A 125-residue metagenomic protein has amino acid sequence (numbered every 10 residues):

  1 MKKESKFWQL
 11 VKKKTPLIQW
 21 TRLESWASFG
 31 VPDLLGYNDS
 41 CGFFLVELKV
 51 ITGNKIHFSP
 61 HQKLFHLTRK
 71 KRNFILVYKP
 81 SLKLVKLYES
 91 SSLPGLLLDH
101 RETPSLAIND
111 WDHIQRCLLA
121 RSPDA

Functional and structural regions predicted by a protein language model:
M1-S25, D39, D124: Acidic-basic catalytic patches of nuclease active cores, encompassing PD-(D/E)XK and other metal-cofactor nuclease
R22, E47, I75-V77: Structural signal for conserved beta-strand scaffold positions within catalytic alpha/beta enzyme cores
G30: Beta-rich catalytic cores
L34-G36, G42-T52: Conserved catalytic cores of phosphodiester-cleaving nucleases, focusing on short active-site segments
I51-K70: Mg2+/Mn2+-dependent nuclease catalytic core
L67-P94: Nucleic-acid nuclease catalytic cores
H100-A125: Charged phosphate-binding loop/patch that engages nucleotide di/tri-phosphates or the phosphate backbone of nucleic
